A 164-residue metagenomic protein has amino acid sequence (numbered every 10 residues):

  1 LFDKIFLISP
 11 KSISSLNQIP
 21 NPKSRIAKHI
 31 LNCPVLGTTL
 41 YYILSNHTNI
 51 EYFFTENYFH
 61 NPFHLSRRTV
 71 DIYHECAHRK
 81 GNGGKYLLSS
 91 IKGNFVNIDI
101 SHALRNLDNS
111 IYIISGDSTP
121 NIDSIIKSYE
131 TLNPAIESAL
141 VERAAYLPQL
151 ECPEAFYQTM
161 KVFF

Functional and structural regions predicted by a protein language model:
F2-T38: Flexible "cap/lid" loop of the alpha/beta hydrolase fold
S9, Y73, Y86, I113-G116 (+2 more regions): Generic structural signal for small/hydrophobic residues in well-ordered secondary structure, especially within
I13, V96, P120, Y146-Q149: Nucleotide-sugar-dependent glycosyltransferase donor-binding/catalytic pocket residues
L16-N17, Y42-N106: Conserved alpha/beta-hydrolase catalytic His-Asp/Glu region
L16-N21, I125-I126, E151-P153: Short aromatic-enriched loop/helix-cap "lid" or pocket-rim segments at secondary-structure transitions that line
G37, N97-S101, I122-D123: Structural motif corresponding to alpha-helix initiation and N-cap regions
N106-A144: Conserved loop-alpha-helix segment in the C-terminal half of the alpha/beta-hydrolase fold that carries the catalytic
P134-F164: Catalytic active-site module of serine/aspartate enzymes centered on a nucleophile-bearing elbow/loop
